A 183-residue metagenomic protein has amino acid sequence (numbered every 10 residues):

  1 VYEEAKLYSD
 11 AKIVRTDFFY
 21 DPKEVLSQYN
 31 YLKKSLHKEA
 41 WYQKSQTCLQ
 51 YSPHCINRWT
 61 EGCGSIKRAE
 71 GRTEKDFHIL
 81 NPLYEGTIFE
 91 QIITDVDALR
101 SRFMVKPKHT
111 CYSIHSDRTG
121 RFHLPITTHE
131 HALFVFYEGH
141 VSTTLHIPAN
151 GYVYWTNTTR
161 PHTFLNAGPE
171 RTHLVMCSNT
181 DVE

Functional and structural regions predicted by a protein language model:
V1-I92: Non-heme Fe(II)/2-oxoglutarate
S9-I13, T119-R121, R171-H173: Intrinsic-disorder/low-complexity, polar/charged segments enriched in Ser/Thr/Lys/Arg/Asp/Glu/Gln
I88-K108: A short glycine-rich, His/Asp/Glu-containing loop-to-beta-strand
Q91-V96, S113-S116, P125: Short, conserved, surface-exposed binding loops centered on an aromatic residue
V105, S116-A132: Short, conserved beta-strand element in jelly-roll/cupin
Y112-H115, A132-F134, T144-L145, T156-G168 (+1 more regions): Short beta-strand His + acidic residue motifs that chelate non-heme Fe in jelly-roll/DSBH and cupin folds
F122-P125, V153-W155, G168-E183: A short hydrophobic beta-strand segment most commonly corresponding to one strand of the jelly-roll/cupin
T127-A149: A short beta-strand-loop-beta hairpin characteristic of the jelly-roll/cupin
